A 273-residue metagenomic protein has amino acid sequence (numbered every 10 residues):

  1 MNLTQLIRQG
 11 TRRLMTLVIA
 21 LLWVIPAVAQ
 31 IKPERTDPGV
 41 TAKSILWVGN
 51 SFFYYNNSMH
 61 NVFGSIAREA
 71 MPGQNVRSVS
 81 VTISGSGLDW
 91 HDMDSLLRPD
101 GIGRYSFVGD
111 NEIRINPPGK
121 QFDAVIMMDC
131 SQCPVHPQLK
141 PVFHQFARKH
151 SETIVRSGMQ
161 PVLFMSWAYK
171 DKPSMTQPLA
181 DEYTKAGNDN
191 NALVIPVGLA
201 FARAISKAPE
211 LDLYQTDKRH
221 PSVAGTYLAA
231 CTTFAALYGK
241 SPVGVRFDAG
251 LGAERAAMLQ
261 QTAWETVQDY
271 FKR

Functional and structural regions predicted by a protein language model:
N2-M15: Bacterial N-terminal signal peptides that target proteins for export
N2-Q5, G109-T226, A235, P242-G244: Alpha-helical cap/lid subdomain in secreted, periplasmic, or secretory-pathway luminal O-acyl-processing enzymes
M15-P26: Bacterial N-terminal signal peptides
I31-I66: N-terminal module-boundary/linker segments of secreted carbohydrate-active enzymes
Y54-Q138: Conserved SGNH/GDSL esterase-like catalytic core that processes O-acyl groups on lipids and polysaccharides
L213, H220, A230-R273: Conserved catalytic region of serine esterases and O-acyltransferases that act on ester linkages in lipids
